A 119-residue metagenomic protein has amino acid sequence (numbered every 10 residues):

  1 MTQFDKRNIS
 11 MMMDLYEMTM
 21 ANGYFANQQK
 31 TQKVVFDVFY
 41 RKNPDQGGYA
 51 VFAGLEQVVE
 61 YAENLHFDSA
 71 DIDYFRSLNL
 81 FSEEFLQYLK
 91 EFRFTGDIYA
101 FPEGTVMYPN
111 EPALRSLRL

Functional and structural regions predicted by a protein language model:
M1-L119: Ordered alpha/beta subdomains of enzyme catalytic regions
